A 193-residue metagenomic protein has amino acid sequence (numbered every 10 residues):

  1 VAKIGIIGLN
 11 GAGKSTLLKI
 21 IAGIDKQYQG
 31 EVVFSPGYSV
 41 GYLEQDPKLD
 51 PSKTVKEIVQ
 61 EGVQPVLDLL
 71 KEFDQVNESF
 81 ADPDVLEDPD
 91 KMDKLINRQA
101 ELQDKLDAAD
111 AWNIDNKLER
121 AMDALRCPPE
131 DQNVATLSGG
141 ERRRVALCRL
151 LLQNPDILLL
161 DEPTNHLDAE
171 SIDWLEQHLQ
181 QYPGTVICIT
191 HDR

Functional and structural regions predicted by a protein language model:
V1-R193: ABC ATP-binding cassette signature C-motif
